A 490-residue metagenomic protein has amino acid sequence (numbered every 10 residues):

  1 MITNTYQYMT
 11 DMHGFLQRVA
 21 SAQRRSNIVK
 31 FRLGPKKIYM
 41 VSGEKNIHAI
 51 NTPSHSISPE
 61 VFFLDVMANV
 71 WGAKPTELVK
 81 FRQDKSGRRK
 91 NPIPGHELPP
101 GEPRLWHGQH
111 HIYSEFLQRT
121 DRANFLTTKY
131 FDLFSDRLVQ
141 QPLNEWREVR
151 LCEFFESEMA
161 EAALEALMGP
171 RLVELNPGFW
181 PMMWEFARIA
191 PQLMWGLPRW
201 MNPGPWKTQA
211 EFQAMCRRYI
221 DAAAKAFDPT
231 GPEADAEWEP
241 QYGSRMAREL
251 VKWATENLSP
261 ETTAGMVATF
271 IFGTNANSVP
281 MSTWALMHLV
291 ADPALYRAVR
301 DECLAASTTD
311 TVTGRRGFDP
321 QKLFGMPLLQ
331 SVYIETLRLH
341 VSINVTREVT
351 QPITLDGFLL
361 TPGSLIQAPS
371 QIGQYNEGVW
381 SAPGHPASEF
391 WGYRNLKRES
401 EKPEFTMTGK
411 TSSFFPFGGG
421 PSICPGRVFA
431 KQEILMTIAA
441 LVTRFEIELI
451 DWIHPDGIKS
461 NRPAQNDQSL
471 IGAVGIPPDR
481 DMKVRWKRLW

Functional and structural regions predicted by a protein language model:
M1-P94, S413: N-terminal membrane-proximal hinge/A-helix region immediately C-terminal to the signal-anchor transmembrane segment
Y8-Q17, D310-G357, S370-E377, E404-F405: Conserved cytochrome P450 K-helix E-x-x-R motif and the immediately C-terminal K′/meander segment
L33-K37, F125, P142-A163, P177-G178 (+2 more regions): Cytochrome P450
W184-T255: Cytochrome P450 catalytic core segment centered on helix I
A247-E302, Q367, G426, I434: Central I-helix of cytochrome P450 enzymes
L295, K410, P421, R427-I471: Cytochrome P450 heme-binding "Cys pocket" and the immediately downstream C-terminal segment
A368-E404: Conserved cytochrome P450 K-helix/beta-meander segment immediately N-terminal to the heme-binding cysteine loop
